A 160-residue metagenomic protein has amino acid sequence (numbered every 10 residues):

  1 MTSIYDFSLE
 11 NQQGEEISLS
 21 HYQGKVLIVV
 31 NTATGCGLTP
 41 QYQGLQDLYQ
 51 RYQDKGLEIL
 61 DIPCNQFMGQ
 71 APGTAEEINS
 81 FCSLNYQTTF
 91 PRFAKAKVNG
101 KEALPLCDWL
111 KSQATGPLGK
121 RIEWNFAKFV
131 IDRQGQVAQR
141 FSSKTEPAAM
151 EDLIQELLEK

Functional and structural regions predicted by a protein language model:
M1-K160: Chalcogenol-based redox active-site neighborhoods
